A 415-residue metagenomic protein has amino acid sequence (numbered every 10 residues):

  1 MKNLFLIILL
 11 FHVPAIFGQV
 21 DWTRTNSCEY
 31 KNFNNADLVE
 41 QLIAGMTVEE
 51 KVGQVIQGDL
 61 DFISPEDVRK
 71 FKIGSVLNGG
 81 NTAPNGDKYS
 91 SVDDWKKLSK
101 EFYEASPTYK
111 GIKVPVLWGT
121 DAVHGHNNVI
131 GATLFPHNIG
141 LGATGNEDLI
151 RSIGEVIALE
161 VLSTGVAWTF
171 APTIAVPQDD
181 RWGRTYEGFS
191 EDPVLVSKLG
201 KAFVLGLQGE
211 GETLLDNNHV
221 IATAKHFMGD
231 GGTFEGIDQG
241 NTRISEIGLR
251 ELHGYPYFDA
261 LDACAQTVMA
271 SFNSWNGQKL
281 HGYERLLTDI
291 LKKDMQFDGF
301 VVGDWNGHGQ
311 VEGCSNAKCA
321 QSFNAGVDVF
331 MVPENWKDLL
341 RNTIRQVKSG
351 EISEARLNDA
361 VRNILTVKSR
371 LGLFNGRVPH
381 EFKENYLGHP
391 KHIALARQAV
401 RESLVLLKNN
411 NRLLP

Functional and structural regions predicted by a protein language model:
M1-W22: Bacterial Sec-dependent N-terminal signal peptides
G18-P415: Glycoside hydrolase catalytic-domain context in secreted enzymes
